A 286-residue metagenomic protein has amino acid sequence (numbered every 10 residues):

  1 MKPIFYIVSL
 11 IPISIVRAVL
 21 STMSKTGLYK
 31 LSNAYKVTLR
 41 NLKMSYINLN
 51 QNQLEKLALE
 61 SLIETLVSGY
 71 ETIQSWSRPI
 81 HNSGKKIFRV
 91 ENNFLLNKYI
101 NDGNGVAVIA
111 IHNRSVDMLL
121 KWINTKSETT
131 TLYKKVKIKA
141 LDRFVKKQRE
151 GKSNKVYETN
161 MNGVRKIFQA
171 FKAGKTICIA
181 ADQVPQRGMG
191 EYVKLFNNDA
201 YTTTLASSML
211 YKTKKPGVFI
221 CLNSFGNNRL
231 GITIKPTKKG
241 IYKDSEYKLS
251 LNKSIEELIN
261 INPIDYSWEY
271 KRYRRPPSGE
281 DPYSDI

Functional and structural regions predicted by a protein language model:
M1, V16, L20, Y35 (+6 more regions): A structural signal for well-ordered alpha-helical scaffolds and beta->alpha junctions
M1-A107, K147, S153: Membrane-anchoring hydrophobic helices of lipid-metabolizing enzymes
P3, V37, F94, M118 (+3 more regions): Short Gly/charged-rich anion-binding patches and loops
L49, K56, K98-D102, K126 (+1 more regions): Non-catalytic C-terminal accessory region of glycerolipid acyltransferases and related lyso-lipid remodeling enzymes
T72-I73, H112-R114, L258-N262: Juxtamembrane/interfacial segments around transmembrane helices
K86-V90, N113, I138, Y157-M161 (+2 more regions): A conditional alpha-helix N-cap/helix-loop micro-motif detector
D102-M161, R187-K194, S224: Catalytic core of membrane glycerolipid acyltransferases/transacylases, capturing the structured, soluble-facing
